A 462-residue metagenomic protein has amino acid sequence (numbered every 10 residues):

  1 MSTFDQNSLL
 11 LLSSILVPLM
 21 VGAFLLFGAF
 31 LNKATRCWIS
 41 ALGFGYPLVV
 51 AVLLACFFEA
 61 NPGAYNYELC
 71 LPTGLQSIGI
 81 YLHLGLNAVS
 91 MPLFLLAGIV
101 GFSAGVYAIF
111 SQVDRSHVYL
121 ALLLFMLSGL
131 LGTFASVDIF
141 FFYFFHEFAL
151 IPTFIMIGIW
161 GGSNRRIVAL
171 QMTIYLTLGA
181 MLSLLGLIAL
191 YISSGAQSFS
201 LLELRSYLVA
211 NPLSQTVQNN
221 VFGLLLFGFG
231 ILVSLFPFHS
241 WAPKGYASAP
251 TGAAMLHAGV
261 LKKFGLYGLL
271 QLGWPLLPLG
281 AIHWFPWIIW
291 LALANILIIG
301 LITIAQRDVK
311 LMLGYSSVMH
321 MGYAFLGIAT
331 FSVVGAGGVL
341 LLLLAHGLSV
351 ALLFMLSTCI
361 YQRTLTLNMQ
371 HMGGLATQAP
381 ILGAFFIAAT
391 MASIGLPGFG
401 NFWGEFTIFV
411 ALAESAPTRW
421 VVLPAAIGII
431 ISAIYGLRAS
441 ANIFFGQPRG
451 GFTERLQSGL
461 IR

Functional and structural regions predicted by a protein language model:
M1-L10, F24-A121, Q197-S198, L202-S206: Transmembrane helix-loop-helix hairpins at membrane boundaries of multipass inner-membrane proteins
S2-D5, L131-V137, L270-W284, A324-L342 (+1 more regions): Helix-coil boundary and interhelical linker segments in multi-pass alpha-helical membrane proteins
Q6-V17, L86-A97, I139-P152, Q218-I231 (+2 more regions): Structural signature of hydrophobic alpha-helical transmembrane segments
L12-F27, A41-L54, F94-I109, M126-L127 (+5 more regions): Central hydrophobic cores of alpha-helical transmembrane segments in multi-pass inner-membrane proteins across all
G22-N32, G101-V113, I155-N164, V233-A247 (+2 more regions): C-terminal ends of transmembrane helices
L31-K33, V118-L213, V217, I302-M369: Alpha-helical multi-pass transmembrane bundles of energy-transducing inner-membrane proteins
E59-Y81, A180-H239, L269-W287, G335 (+3 more regions): Juxtamembrane/interfacial segments at transmembrane-helix boundaries in multi-pass membrane proteins
F236, V350-L356, W420-L456: Predominantly late transmembrane helices and immediately cytosolic-facing juxtamembrane segments
